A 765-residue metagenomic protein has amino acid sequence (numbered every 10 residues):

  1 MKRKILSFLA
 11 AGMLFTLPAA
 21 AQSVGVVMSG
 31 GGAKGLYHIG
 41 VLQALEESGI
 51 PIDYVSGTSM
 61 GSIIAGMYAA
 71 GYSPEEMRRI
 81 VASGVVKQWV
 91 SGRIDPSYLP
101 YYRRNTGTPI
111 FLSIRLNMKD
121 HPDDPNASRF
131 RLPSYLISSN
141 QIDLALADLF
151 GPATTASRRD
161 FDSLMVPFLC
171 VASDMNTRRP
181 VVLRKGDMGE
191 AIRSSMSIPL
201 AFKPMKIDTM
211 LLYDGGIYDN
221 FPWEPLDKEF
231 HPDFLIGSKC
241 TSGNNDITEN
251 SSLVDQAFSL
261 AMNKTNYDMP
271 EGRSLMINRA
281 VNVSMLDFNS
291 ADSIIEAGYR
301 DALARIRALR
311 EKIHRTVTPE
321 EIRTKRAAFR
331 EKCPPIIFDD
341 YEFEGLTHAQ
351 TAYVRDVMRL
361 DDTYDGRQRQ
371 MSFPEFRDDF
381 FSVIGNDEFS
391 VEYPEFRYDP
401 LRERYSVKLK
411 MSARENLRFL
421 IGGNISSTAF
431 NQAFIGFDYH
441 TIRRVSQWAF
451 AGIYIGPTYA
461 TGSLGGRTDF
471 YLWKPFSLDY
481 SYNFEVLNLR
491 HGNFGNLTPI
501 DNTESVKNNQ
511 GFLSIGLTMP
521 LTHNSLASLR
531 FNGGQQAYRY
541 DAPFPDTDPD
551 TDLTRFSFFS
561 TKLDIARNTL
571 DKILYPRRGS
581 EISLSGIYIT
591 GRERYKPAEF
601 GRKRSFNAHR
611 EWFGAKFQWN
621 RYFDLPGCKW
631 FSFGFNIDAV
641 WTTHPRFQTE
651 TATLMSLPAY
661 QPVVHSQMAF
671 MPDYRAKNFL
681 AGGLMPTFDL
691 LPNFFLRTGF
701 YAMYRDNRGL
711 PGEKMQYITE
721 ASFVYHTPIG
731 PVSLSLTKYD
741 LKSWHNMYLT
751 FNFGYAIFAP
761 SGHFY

Functional and structural regions predicted by a protein language model:
M1-I5, A21: Positively charged n-region of N-terminal signal peptides that target proteins for export
S7-T16: Bacterial N-terminal signal peptides
A20-T58, G66-F381, G385-Y398, E403-Y405 (+1 more regions): Patatin-like phospholipase
F373-E375, D379-G385, E392-L570, L574 (+6 more regions): Gram-negative/organellar outer-membrane beta-barrel architecture
R418, F558-L691, L696: C-terminal outer-membrane beta-barrel translocator/porin domains of Gram-negative envelope proteins and their
N483-L487, N532-R539, S585-E593, D638-H644 (+1 more regions): Short glycine-rich beta-strand segments
L684, F723, L734: Hydrophobic, well-ordered secondary-structure elements that form the walls of internal hydrophobic environments
